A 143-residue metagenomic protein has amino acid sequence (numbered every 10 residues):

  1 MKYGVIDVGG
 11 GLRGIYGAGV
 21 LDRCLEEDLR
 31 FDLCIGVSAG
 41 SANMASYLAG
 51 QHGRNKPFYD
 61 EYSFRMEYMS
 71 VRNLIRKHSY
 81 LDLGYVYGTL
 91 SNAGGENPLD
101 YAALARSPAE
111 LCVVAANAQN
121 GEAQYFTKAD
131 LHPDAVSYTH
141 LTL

Functional and structural regions predicted by a protein language model:
M1-V37, A45-L141: Patatin-like phospholipase
